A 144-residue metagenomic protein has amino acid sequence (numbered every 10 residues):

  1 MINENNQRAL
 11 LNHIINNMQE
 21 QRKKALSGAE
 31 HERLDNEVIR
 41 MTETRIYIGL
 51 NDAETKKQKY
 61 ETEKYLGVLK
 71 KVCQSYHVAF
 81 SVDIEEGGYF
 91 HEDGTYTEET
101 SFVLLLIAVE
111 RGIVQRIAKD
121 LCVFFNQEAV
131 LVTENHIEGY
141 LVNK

Functional and structural regions predicted by a protein language model:
I2-K144: Positively charged, small/polar-rich N-terminal and surface patches that mediate targeting and assembly and bind
